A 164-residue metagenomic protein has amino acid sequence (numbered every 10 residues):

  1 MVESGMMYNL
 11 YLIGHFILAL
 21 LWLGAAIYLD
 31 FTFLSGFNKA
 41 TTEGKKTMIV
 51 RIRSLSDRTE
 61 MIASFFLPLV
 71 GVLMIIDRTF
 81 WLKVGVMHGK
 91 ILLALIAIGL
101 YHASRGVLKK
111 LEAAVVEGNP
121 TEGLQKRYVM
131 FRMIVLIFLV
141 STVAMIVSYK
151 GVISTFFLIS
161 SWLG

Functional and structural regions predicted by a protein language model:
V2-G164: Polytopic transmembrane helical bundles with strong interfacial aromatic enrichment
